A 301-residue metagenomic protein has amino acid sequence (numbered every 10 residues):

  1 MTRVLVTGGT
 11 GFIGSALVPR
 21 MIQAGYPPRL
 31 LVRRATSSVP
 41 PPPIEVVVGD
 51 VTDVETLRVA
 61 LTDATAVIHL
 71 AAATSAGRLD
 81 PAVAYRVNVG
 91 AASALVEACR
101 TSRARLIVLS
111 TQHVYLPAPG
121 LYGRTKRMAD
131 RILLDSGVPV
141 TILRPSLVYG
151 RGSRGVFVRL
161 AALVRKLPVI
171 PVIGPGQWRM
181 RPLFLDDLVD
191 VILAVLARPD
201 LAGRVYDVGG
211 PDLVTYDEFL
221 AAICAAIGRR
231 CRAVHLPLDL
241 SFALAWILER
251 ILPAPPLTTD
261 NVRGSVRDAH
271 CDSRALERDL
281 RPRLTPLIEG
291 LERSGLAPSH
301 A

Functional and structural regions predicted by a protein language model:
V4-Y26: N-terminal Rossmann NAD(P)H-binding glycine-rich loop of SDR-like oxidoreductase domains
T7, L31, V67-A71, L106-Q112 (+1 more regions): SDR active-site strand-loop-helix element
T36-S37, V48-G90, A98-R100, Q112-L116: NAD(P)H-binding glycine-rich loop region in Rossmannoid oxidoreductase-like domains and their noncatalytic homologs
A73, R86-R127, S136, T141: Conserved Rossmann-fold NAD(P)-dependent oxidoreductase catalytic core, especially the SDR/UDP-sugar
V83-V89, P119-M128, L147-G150, R154-V158 (+3 more regions): Short-chain dehydrogenase/reductase
R131-R151, A161: Conserved beta-loop-beta element that borders a ligand/cofactor-binding pocket
R154-R159, G174-L196, G203-R204: Substrate-positioning beta->alpha
V195-L257, S273, R278-A301: Mid/C-terminal beta-alpha module of Rossmann-like enzyme folds, strongest in SDR-family dehydrogenases/epimerases
